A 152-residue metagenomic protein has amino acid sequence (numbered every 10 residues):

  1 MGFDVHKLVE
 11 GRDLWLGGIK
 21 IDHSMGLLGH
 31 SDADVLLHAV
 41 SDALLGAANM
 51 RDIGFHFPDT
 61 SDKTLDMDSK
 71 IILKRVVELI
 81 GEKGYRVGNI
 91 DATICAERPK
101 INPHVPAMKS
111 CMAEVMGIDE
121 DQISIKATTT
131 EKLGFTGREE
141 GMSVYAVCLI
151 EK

Functional and structural regions predicted by a protein language model:
M1-P106, V115-M116: RNase III-family endoribonuclease catalytic core
V105-K109, E139: Short, low-complexity, polybasic intrinsically disordered segments
M112: Glycine-rich, mobile lid/loop segments that gate access to catalytic sites or pores
D119-Q122: Short acidic capping loops at alpha-helix termini that bridge into adjacent secondary structure
I125-T129: Pyridoxal 5′-phosphate
K132-G134: Short acidic, Gly/Pro-enriched loop/turn segments at secondary-structure junctions
T136-K152: C-terminal edge-of-domain segments
